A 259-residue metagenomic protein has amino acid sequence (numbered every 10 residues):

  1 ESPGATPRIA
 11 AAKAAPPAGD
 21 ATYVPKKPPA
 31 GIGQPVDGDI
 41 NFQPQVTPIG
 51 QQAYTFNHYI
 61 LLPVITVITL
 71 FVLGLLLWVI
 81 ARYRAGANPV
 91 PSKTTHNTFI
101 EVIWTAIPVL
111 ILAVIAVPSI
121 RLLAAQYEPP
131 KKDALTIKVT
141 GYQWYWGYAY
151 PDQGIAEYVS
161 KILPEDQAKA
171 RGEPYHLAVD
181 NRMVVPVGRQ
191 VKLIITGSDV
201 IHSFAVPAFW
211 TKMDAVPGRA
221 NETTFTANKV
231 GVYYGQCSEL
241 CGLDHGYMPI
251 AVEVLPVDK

Functional and structural regions predicted by a protein language model:
G4-I60, G86-K259: Non-transmembrane, membrane-proximal soluble domains of secreted or membrane proteins
A53-Y83: Membrane-embedded alpha-helical segments of integral membrane proteins
